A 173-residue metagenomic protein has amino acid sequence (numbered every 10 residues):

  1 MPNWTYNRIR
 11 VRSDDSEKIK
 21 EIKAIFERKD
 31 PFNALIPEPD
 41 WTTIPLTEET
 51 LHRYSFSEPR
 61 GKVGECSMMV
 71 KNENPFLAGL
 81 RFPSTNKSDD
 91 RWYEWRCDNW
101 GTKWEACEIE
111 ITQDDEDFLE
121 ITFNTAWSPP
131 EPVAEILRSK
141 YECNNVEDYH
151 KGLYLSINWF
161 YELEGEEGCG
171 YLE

Functional and structural regions predicted by a protein language model:
M1-E173: Long, contiguous binding/interaction regions
